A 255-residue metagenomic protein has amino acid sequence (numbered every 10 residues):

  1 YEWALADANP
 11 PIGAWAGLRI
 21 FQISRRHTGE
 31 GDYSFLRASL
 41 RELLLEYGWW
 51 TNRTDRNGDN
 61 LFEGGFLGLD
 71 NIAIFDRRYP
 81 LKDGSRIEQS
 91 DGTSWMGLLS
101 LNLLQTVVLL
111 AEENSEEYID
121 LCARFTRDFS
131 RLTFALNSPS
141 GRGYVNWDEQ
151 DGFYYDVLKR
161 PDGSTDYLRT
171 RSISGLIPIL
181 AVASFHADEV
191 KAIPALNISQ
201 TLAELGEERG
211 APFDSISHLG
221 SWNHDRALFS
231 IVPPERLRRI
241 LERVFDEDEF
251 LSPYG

Functional and structural regions predicted by a protein language model:
Y1-G255: Acidic, mature catalytic/reactive cores of soluble proteins
